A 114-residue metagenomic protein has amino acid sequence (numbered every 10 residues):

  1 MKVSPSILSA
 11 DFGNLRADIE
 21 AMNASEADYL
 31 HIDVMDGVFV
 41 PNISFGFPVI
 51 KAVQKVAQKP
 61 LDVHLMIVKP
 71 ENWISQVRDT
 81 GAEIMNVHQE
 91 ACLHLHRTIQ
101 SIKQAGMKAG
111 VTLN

Functional and structural regions predicted by a protein language model:
M1-E26: N-terminal pre-domain/capping segments
K2-I7, L30-I32, L61-L65, E83-V87 (+1 more regions): Hydrophobic faces of well-ordered beta-strands that scaffold small-molecule active sites in alpha/beta enzyme cores
D11-N14, V56, N72-W73, T80-N114: Conserved anion-binding
L15, M22, L30-D33, V77: Conserved, mostly hydrophobic/aromatic
A24-A27, Q58, A82: A structural motif
Y29-F47, Q89: Glycine-rich, proline-tolerant flexible connector loops at the mouths of alpha/beta enzymes
V38-P41, M66-N72: Short, charge-patterned binding micro-sites
